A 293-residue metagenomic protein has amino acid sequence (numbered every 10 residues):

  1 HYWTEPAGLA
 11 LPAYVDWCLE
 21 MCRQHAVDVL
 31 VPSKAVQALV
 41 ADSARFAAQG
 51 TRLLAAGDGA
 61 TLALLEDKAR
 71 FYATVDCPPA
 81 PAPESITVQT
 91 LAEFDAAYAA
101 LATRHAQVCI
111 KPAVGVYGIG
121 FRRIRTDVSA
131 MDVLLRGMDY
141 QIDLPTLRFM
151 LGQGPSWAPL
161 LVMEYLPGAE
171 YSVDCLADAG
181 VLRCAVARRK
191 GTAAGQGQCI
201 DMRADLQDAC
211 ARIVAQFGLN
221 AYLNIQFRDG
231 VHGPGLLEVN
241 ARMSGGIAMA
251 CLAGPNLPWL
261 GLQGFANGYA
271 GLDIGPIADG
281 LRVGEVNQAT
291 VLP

Functional and structural regions predicted by a protein language model:
H1-Q89: Conserved N-proximal alpha/beta basic substrate-recognition cap immediately N-terminal to, or forming the N-lobe
E20-K34, P79-A80, T87, S129-L134 (+3 more regions): Preference for protein termini
Q37-A41, F94-D95, E170-S172: Short, well-ordered alpha-helical microsegments
L62-L160, A179, Q207: Active-site nucleotide/adenylate-binding loops and adjacent lid/helix of ATP-dependent enzymes
I119, L134-I213, F217, R228-D229 (+1 more regions): Phosphate-binding site of ATP-dependent enzymes
G191-P293: ATP-dependent carboxylate activation and anion-phosphoryl transfer catalytic cores that bind Mg-ATP to form
